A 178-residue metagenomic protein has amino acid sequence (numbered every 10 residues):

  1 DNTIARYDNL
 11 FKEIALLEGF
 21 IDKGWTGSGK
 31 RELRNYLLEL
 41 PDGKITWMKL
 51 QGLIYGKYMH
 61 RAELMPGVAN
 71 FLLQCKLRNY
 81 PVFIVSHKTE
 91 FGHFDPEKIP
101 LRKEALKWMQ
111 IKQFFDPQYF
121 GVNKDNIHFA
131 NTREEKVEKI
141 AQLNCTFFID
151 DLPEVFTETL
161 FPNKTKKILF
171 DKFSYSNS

Functional and structural regions predicted by a protein language model:
T3-T46, L50: Active-site neighborhood of HAD-like aspartate-dependent phosphohydrolases
A5-Y7, R78, I84, F91-D95 (+3 more regions): Short catalytic/ligand-binding loop motif for oxyanion handling, primarily in non-cytosolic enzymes, centered on
K49-A62, E90-P96, K124: Surface-exposed cleft-lining segments at the edges of enzyme active sites
L50, V85-E90, D171-K172: Short loop/turn segments at strand-loop or loop-helix junctions that form parts of catalytic or ligand-binding pockets
M59, V68-M109, A130-R133: Substrate-recognition element of Asp-dependent hydrolases with the DxDx(T/V) motif
A105-H128, S178: Structural recognition of alpha->loop->beta junctions
F120-N144: Donor nucleotide-activated moiety binding/catalytic core segment of transferases that use nucleotide-activated donors
C145-S178: Acidic, Mg2+-coordinating phosphoryl-transfer loop and its flanking beta/alpha structural elements, shared across
